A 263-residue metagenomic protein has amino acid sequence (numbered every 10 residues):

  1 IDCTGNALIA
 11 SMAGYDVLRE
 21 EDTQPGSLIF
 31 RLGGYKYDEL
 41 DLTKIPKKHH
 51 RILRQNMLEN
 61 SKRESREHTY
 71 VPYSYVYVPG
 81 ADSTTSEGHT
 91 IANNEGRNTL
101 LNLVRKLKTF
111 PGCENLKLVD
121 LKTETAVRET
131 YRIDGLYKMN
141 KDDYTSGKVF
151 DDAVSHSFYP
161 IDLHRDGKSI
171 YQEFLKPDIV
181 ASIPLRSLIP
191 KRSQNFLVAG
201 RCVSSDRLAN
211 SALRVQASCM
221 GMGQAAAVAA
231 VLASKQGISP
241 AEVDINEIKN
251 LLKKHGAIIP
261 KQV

Functional and structural regions predicted by a protein language model:
T4-V263: Flavin (FAD/FMN)-binding glycine-rich loop and adjacent Rossmann-like elements that form
